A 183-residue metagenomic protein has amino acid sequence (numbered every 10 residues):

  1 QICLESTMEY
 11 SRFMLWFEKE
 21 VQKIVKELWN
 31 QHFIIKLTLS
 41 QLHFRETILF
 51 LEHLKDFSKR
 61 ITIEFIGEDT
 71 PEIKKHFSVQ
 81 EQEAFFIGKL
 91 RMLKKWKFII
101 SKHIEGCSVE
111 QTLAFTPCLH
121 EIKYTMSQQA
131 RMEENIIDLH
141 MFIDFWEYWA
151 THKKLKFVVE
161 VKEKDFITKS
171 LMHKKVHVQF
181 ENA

Functional and structural regions predicted by a protein language model:
Q1-H53: Bacterial c-di-GMP phosphodiesterase EAL domain
S11-L15, L37-E46, T70-K74, V109 (+1 more regions): Acidic-and-aromatic substrate-binding clefts and catalytic sites of carbohydrate-active enzymes
M14, F145-Y148: PAS-family sensory domains
E18-Q22, R45-L51, V79-G88, C107-Q111 (+1 more regions): Leucine-rich repeat
K55-E134, W149-N182: The catalytic core of metal-dependent phosphodiesterases that act on cyclic dinucleotides
